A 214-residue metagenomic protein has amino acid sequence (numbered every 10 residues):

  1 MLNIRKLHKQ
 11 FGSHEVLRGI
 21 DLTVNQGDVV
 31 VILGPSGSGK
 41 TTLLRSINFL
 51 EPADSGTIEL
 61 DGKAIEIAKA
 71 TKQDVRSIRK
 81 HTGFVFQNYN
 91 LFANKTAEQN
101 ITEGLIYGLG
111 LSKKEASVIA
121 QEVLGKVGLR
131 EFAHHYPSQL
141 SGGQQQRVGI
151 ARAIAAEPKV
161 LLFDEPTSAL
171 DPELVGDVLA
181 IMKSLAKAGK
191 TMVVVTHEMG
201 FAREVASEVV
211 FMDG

Functional and structural regions predicted by a protein language model:
M1-G214: ABC family nucleotide-binding domain
